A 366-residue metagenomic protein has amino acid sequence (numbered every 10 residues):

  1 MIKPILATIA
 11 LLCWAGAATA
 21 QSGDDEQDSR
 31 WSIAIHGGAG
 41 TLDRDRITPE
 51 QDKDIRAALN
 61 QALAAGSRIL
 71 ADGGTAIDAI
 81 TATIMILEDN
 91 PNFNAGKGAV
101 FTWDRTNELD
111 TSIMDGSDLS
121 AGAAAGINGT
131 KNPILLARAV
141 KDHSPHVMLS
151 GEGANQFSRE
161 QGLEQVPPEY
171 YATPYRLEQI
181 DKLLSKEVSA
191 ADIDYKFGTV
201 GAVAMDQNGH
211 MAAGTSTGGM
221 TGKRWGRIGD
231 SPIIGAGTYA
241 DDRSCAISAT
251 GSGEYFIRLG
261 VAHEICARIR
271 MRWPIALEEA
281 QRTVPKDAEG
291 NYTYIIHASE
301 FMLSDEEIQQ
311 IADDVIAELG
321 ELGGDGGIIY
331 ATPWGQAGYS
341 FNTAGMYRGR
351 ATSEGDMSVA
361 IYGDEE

Functional and structural regions predicted by a protein language model:
M1-P4: Positively charged n-region of N-terminal signal peptides that target proteins for export
L6-A15: Bacterial N-terminal signal peptides
G16-A20: Sec/Tat signal peptide C-region and signal peptidase I cleavage site
Q21-E366: Alpha/propeptide regions of enzymes that mature by internal proteolysis
